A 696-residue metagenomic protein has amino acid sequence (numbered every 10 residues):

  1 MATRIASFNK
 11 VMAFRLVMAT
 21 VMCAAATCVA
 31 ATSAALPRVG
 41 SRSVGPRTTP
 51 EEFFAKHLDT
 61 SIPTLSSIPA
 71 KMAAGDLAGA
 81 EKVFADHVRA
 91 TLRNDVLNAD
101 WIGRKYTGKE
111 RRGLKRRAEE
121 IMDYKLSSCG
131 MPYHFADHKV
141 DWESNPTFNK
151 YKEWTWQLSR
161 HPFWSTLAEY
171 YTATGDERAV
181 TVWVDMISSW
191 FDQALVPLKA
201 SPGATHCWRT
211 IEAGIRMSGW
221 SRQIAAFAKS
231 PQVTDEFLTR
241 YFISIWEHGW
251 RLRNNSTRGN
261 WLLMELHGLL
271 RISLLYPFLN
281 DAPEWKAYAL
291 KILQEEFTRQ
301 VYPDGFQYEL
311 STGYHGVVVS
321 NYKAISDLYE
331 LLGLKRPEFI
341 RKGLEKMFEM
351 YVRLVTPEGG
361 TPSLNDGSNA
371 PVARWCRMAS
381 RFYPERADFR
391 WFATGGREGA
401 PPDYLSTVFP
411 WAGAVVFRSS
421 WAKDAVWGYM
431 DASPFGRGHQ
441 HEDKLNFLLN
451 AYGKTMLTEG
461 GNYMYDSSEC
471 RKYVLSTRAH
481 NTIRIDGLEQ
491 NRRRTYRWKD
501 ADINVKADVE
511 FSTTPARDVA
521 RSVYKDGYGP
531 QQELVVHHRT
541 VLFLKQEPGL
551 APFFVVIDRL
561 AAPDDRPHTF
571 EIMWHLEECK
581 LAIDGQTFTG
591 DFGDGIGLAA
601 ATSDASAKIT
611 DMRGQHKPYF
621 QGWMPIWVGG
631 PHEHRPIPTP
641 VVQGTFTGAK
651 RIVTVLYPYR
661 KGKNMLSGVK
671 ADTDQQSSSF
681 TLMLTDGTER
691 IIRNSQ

Functional and structural regions predicted by a protein language model:
M1-M12: N-terminal secretory signal peptides that target proteins for export/translocation
R15-T27: Bacterial N-terminal signal peptides
A24-R38: Bacterial Sec-dependent signal peptides at the C-terminal "C-region" and cleavage site
A35, G214, R374, Y463-Q696: CBM-like, beta-strand-rich accessory domains located in the C-terminal region of large, secreted polysaccharide-active
A35-D123: Extreme N-terminal leader/anchor segments
D137-V140, S144-E345: Aromatic-lined, polymer-binding surfaces characteristic of secreted/periplasmic polysaccharide-degrading enzymes
S159, E265, M347, W411-G413 (+8 more regions): Residues that flank catalytic or metal-binding motifs in active/ligand-binding sites
Y302, F306-L457, F646-R651, V669-Q696: Carbohydrate-active enzyme catalytic cores, enriched for enzymes that act on polyanionic acidic polysaccharides
